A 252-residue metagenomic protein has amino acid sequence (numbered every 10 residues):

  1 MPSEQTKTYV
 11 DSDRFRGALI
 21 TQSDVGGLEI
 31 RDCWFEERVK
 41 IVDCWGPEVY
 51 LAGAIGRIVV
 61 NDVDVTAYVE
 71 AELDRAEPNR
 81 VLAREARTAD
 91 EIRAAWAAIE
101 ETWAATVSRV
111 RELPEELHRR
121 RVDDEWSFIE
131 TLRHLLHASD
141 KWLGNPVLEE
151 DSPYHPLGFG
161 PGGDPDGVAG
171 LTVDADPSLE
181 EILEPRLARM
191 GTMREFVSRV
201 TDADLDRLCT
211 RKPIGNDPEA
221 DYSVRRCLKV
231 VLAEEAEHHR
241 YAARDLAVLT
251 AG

Functional and structural regions predicted by a protein language model:
M1-A71: Tandem repeat scaffolds
D64, Y68-A97, L143-M190, L249-G252: Short, helix-capping/interhelical loops that line the mouth of catalytic, cofactor-, or ligand-binding pockets
A95-T106, L135-A138, S178, I182-F196 (+2 more regions): Alpha-helical packing segments of well-folded alpha/beta enzyme cores
A105-L113: Long, well-ordered alpha-helical segments
R109-V110, R120, L135, A175: Short, conserved, surface-exposed binding loops centered on an aromatic residue
E115-A169, G191, D206-G252: Short, contiguous alpha-helical
V197-L208: Substrate-binding/catalytic groove segments of enzymes that remodel or degrade extracellular structural polymers
